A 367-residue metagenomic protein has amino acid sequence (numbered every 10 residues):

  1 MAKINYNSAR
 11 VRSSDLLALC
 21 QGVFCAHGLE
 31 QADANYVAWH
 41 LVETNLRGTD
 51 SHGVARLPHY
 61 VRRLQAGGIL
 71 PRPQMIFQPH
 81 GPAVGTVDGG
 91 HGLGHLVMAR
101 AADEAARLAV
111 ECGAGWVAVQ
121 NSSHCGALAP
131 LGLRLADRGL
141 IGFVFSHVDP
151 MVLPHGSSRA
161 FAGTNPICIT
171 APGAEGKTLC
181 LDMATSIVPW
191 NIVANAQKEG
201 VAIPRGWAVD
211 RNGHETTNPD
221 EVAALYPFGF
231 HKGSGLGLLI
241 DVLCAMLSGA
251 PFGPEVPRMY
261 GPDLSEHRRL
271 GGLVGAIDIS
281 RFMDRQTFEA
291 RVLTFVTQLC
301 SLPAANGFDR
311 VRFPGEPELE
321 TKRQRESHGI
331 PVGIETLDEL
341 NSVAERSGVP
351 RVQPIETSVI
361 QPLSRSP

Functional and structural regions predicted by a protein language model:
A2-L19, F252-P367: Catalytic-core signal marking the mid-to-C-terminal active-site face
A2-V11, L17-V37, V42-E43, D50-G68 (+4 more regions): Acidic, glycine/proline-rich low-complexity segments that act as flexible tails and inter-domain linkers
H52-A106: Active-site cofactor/substrate anionic-group-binding motifs, chiefly glycine- and Lys/Arg-rich phosphate-binding loops
V84-A174: A generic, well-ordered mixed alpha/beta core segment in the N-terminal half of proteins
L140-M151, A245-M259: Glycine-rich phosphate/pyrophosphate-binding loops and their adjacent beta-strand/loop elements at enzyme active sites
V152-N218: Phosphate/diphosphate-binding glycine-rich loops and adjacent basic-rich segments that engage nucleotide
W190-F252, H267: Small-residue-enriched flexible segments
